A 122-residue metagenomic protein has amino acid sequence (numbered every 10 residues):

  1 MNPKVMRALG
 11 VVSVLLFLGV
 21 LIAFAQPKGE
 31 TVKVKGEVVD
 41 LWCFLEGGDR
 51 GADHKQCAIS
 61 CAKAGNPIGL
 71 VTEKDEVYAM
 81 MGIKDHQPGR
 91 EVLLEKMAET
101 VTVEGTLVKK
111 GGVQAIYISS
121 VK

Functional and structural regions predicted by a protein language model:
M1-R7: N-terminal secretory signal peptides that target proteins for export/translocation
R7-G10, K33: Intrinsically disordered, low-complexity segments enriched in glycine/proline and serine/threonine
L9-L21: Bacterial N-terminal signal peptides
A23-K122: OB-fold and OB-like single-stranded nucleic-acid-recognition modules and their adjacent interaction interfaces
